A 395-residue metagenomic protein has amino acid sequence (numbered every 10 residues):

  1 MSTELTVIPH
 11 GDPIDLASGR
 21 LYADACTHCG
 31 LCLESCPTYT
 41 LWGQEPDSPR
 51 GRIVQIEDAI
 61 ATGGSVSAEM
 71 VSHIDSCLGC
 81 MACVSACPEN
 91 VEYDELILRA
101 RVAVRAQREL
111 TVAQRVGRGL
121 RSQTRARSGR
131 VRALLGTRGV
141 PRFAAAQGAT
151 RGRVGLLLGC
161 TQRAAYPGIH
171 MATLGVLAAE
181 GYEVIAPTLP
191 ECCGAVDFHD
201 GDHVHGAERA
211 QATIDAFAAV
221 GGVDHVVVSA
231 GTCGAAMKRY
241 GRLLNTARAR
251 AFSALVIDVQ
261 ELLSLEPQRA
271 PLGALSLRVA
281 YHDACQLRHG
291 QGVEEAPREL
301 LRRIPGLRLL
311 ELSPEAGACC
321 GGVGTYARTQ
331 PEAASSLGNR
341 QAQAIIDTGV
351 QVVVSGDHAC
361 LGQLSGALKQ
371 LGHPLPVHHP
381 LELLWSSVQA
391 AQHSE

Functional and structural regions predicted by a protein language model:
M1-D12, Y39-E69, N90-R115, H373-P374 (+1 more regions): Non-heme iron-sulfur electron-transfer modules
S2-P9, Y22-H28, T38, Q44-Q55 (+3 more regions): Short charge-dense sequence patches
T6-H28, E57-G79, H282, A333 (+1 more regions): Ferredoxin-like iron-sulfur electron-transfer modules
V7-I8, H28, L41-W42, A59 (+3 more regions): Short, flexible segments with low predicted structural confidence
D15-L16, Y93-E395: Iron-sulfur cluster-binding electron-transfer modules in prokaryotic oxidoreductases
D24-G30, E34, D75-S85, E191 (+5 more regions): Cys/His-enriched microdomains
T27, L31-D58, S76, C80-V102 (+2 more regions): Iron-sulfur cluster-binding cysteine motifs and their immediate structural context in ferredoxin-like electron-transfer
Q44, A61-D75, V84-E92, T161-A165 (+2 more regions): Short coil/turn segments at secondary-structure boundaries
